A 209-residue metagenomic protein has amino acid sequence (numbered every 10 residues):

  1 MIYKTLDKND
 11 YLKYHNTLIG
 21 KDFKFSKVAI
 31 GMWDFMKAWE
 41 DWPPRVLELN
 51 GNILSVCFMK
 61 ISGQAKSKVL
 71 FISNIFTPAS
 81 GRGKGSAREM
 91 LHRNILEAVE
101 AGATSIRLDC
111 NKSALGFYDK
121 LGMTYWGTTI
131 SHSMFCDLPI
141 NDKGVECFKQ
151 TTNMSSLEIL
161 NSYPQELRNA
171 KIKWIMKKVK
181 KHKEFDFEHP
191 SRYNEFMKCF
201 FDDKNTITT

Functional and structural regions predicted by a protein language model:
M1-H15, I159: A short beta-loop-alpha structural element at the N-terminal edge of CoA-dependent acyl/N-acetyltransferase catalytic
N9, I53, K112-G116: Short alpha-helical
K21-L49, V56-F58, F200: Active-site rim helix/loop that mediates acceptor-substrate recognition in acyltransferases
V46, N52-S62, V69-F76: Conserved beta-strand in the GNAT
S73-N74, R82, G116-K120: Acidic/histidine-enriched, beta-strand-rich ligand/metal-binding domains
T77, G83-L96: Conserved acetyl-CoA-binding loop-helix of GNAT-fold acetyltransferases
R88, E100, T104, N111-F135: Conserved active-site alpha-helix within GNAT-family acetyltransferase domains
N111, S131-T209: C-terminal "cap" of GNAT-fold acetyltransferases
